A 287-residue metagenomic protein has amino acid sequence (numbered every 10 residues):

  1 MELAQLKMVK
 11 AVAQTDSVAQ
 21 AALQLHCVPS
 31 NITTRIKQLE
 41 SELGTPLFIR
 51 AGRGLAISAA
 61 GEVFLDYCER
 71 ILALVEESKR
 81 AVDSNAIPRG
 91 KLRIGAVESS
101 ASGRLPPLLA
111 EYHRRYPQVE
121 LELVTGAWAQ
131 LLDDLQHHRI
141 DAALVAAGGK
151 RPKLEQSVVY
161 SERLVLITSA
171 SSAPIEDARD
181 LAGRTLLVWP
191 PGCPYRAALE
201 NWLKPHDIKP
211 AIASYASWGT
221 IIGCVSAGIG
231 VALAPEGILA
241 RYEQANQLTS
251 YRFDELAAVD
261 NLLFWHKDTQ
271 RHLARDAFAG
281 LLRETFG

Functional and structural regions predicted by a protein language model:
K10-V28: Short helix-boundary/capping micro-motifs
L39-E40, Y112: Conserved amphipathic alpha-helical core elements
E40-I57: A short LG(V/I)-centered, amphipathic sequence patch enriched for acidic residue(s) preceding the LG motif
R89-P152: Central regulatory/effector-binding core of bacterial HTH transcription factors
R104, T249-G287: A late-sequence structural motif
R151-V158, E162, T220-K267: Beta-alpha-beta core module
K153-P191, A197: Flexible hinge/capping segments at coil-to-helix
T185-H206, H272-R275, A279: Secondary-structure junction motif
